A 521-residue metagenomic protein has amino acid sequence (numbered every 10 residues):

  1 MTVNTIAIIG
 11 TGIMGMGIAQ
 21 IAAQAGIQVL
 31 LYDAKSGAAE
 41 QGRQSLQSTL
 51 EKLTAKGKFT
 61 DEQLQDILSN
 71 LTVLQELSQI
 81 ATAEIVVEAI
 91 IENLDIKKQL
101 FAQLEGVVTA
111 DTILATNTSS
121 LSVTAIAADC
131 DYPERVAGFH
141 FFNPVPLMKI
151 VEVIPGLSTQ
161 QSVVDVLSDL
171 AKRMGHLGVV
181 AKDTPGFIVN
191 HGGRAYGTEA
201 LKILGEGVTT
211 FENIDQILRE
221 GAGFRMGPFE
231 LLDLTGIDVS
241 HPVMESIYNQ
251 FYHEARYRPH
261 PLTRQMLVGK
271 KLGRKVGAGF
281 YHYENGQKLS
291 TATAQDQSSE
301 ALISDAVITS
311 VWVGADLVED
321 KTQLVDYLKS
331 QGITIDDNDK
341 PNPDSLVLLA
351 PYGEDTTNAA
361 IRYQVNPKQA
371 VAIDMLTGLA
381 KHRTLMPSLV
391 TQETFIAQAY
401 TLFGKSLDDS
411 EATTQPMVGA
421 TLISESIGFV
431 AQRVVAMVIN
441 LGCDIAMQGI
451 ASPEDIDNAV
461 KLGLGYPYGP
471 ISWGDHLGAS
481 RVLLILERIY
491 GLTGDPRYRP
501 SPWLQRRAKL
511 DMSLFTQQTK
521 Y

Functional and structural regions predicted by a protein language model:
T2, A25-I27, H176-D183, F211-R433 (+2 more regions): NAD(P)-dependent Rossmann-like dehydrogenase/reductase catalytic/cofactor-binding core
I8, L31, W312-G314: Hydrophobic Val/Ile/Leu positions in short beta-strands of Rossmann-like dinucleotide-binding domains
T11-G12: Glycine-rich Rossmann-fold phosphate-binding loop(s) that bind the pyrophosphate of adenine dinucleotide cofactors
G15-M16: N-terminal Rossmann-fold NAD(P) dinucleotide-binding loop
A22: Aromatic pocket-lining residues of Rossmann-like dinucleotide-binding sites
I27-F59, D337-D339: NAD(P)-binding Rossmann-fold cofactor-contacting core
K52-I113, L121, Y327-A360: Rossmann-like NAD(P)-binding element
Q99-L147, P155-S168, L348-I396: Rossmann-fold NAD(P)-binding glycine/threonine-rich loop
